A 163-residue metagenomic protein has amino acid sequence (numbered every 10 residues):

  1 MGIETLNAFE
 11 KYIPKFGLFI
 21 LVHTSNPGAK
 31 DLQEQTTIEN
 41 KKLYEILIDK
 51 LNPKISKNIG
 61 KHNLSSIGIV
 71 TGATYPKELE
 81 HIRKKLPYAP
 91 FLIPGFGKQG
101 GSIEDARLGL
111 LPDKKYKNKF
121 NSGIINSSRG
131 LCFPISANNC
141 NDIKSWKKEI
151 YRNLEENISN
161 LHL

Functional and structural regions predicted by a protein language model:
M1-V70: Conserved anion-binding
G2-I3, Y12-G17, I69-V70, A89 (+4 more regions): Structured catalytic/translocation cores of nucleotide/phosphate-coupled proteins
I3, K41, E45, P76 (+3 more regions): Electropositive phosphate-/nucleotide-binding environments in soluble metabolic enzymes
L6, I48, N52, L79 (+2 more regions): Generic structural signal for well-ordered alpha-helices, preferentially at hydrophobic/aromatic core positions
N7-E10, Q33-Q35, K84-L86, A106-L108 (+1 more regions): Short, glycine/charged-enriched secondary-structure capping and boundary segments
Y12, K50, K54-N58, A89 (+3 more regions): Change "in soluble alpha/beta enzymes" to "in soluble alpha/beta proteins
A73-N126, G130-P134: A C-terminal functional module that forms or caps the active site or interfaces directly with catalytic machinery
I103-D113, S122, L131-L163: C-terminal helical cap(s) of enzyme catalytic domains, especially alpha/beta-barrels
